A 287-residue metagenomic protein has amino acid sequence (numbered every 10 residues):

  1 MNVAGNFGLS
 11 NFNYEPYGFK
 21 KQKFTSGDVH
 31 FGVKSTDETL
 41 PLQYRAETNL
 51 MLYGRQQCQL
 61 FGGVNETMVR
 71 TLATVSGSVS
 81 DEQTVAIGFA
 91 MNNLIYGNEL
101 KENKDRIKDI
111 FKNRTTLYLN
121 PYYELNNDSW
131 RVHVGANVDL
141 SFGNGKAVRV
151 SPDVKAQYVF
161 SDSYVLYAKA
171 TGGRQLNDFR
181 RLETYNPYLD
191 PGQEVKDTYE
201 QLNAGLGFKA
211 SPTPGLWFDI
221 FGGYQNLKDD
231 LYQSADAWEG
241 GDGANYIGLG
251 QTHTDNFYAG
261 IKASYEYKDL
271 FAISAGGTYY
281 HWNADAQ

Functional and structural regions predicted by a protein language model:
M1, V29-S35, T71-G77, L119-L125 (+4 more regions): Residues on the lipid-exposed face of transmembrane beta-strands in outer-membrane beta-barrel proteins
M1-G5, A46-G54, I87-I95, R131-N144 (+1 more regions): Transmembrane beta-strand segments that form the barrel wall of outer-membrane beta-barrel proteins
M1-L42, N49-R70, K104: Flexible loop and strand-edge segments within Gram-negative outer membrane beta-barrel domains
M1-N2, T36-Y44, S78-T84, N126-S129 (+3 more regions): Short loop/turn motifs that connect adjacent beta-strands in outer-membrane beta-barrel proteins
S10-P16, L40-Y44, R55-G63, Y96-E102 (+6 more regions): Outer-membrane beta-barrel proteins
F19-T25, T36-E38, G63-T67, D109-T115 (+4 more regions): Short sequence motifs at beta-strands and strand-loop junctions characteristic of Gram-negative outer-membrane
T25-V29, G54-D128, T254: Outer-membrane beta-barrel transmembrane domain signature of Gram-negative proteins, especially the mid-to-C-terminal
R131-Q287: Exposed, low-structure sequence patches enriched in small/polar residues
